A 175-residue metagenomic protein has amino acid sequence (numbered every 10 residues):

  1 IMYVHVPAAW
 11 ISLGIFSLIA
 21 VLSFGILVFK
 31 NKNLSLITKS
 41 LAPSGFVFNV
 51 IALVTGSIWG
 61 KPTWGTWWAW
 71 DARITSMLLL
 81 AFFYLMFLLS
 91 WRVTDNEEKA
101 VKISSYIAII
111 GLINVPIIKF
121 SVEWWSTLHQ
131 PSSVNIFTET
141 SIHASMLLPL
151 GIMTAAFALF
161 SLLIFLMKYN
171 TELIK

Functional and structural regions predicted by a protein language model:
I1-K175: Polytopic transmembrane helical bundles with strong interfacial aromatic enrichment
